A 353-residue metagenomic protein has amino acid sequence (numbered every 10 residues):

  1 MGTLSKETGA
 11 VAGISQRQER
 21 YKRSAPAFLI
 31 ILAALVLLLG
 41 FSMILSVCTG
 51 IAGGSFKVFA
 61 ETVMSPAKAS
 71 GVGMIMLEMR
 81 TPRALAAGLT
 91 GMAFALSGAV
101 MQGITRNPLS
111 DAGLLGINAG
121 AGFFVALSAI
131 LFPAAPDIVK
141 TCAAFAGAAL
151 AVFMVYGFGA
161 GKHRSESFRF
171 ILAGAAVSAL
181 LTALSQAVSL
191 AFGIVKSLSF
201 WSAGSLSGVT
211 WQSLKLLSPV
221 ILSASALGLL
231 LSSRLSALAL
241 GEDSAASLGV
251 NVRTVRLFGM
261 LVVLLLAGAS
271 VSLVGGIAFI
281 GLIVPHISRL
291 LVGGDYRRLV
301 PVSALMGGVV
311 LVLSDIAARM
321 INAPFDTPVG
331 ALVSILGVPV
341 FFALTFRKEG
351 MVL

Functional and structural regions predicted by a protein language model:
G2-L353: Alpha-helical transmembrane segments in inner-membrane proteins
